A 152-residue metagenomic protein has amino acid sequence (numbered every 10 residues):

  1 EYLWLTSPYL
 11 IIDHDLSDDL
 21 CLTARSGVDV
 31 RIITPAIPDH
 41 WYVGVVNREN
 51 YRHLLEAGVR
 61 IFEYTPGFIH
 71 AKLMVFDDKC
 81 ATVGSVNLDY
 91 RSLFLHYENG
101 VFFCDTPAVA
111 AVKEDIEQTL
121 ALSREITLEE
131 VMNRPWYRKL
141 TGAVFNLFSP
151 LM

Functional and structural regions predicted by a protein language model:
Y2-L5, Y9-M152: PLD/PLD-like phosphodiesterase catalytic module centered on the HKD motif
